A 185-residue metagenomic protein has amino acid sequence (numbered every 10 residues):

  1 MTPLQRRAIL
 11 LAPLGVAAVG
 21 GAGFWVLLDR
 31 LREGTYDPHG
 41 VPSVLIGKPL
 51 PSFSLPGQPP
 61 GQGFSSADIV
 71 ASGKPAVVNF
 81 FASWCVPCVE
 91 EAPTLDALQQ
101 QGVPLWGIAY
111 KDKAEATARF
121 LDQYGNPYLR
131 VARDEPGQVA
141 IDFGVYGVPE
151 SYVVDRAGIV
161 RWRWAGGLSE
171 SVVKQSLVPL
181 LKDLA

Functional and structural regions predicted by a protein language model:
M1-P56: N-terminal targeting signals for export/organelle localization
P49, P104, L129-R130: Conserved beta-strand segments of alpha/beta enzyme cores
P51, A76, V148-P149: Short loop/turn microsegments at loop-to-beta-strand junctions
S54-A76: A short beta-strand-turn-helix
V77-V78, L105: Hydrophobic beta-strand anchors of alpha/beta hydrolase catalytic cores
N79-W84: Aromatic-flanked redox-active Cys/Sec active sites in thiol-based oxidoreductases, especially the WC-centered
V89-G125, D134-I141: Structural microenvironment flanking redox-active thiols in thiol-disulfide oxidoreductases
Q123-P127, E135-L181: Thiol/disulfide oxidoreductase modules built on the thioredoxin-like
